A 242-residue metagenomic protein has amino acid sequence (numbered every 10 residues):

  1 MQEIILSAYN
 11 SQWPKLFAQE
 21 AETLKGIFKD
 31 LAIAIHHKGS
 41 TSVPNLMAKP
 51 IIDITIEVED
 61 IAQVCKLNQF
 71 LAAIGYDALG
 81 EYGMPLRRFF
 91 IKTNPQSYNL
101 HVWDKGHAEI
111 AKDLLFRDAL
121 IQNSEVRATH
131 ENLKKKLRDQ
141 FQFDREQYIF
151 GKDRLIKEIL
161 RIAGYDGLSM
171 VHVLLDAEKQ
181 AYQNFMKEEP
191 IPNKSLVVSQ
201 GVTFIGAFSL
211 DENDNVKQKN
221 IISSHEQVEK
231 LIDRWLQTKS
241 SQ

Functional and structural regions predicted by a protein language model:
M1-H36, K157, S169: Helical scaffold of the NTase/Pol beta-like nucleotidyltransferase catalytic core
L24-A62: Active-site nucleotide-donor binding segment shared across nucleotidyl transfer reactions
K66-I74: Short amphipathic alpha-helices in soluble, non-transmembrane regions that often serve as interface/regulatory elements
Y76-A108: Conserved catalytic core of two-metal-ion nucleotidyltransferases
G80, I205-G206, Q218: A structural microfeature
A111-M170: Catalytic cores of NTP-dependent nucleotidyl/adenyl transfer enzymes across multiple folds
V171-I191: Negatively charged, low-complexity tracts enriched in Asp/Glu with abundant Ser/Thr
S195-A207: Conserved beta-hairpin
